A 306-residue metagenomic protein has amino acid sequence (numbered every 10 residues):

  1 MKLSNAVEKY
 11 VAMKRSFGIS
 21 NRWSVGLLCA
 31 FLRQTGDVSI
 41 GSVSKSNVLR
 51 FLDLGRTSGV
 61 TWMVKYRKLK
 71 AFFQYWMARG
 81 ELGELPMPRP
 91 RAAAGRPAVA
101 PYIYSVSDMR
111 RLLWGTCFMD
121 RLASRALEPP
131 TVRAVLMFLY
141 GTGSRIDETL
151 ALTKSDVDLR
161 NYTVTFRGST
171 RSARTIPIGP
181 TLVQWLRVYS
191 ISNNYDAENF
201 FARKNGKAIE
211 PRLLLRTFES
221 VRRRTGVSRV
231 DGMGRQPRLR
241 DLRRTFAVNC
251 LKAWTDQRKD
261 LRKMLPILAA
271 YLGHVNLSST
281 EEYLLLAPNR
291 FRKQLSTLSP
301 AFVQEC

Functional and structural regions predicted by a protein language model:
M1-C306: Conserved catalytic core of the tyrosine transesterase superfamily
